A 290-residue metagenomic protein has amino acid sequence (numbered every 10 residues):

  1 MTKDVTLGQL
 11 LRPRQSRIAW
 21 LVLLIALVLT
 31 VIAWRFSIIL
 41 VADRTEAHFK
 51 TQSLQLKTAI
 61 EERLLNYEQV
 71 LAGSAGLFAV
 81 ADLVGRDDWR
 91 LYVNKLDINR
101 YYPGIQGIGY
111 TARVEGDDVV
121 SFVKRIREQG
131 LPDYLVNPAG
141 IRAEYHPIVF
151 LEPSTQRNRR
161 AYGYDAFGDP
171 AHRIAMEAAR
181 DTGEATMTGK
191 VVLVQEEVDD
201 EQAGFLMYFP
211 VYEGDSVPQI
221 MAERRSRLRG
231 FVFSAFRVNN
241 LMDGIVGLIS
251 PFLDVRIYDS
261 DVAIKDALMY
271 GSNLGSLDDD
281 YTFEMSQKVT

Functional and structural regions predicted by a protein language model:
T2-K3, K265: Intrinsic-disorder/low-complexity regions
K3-V5, Q9-I39: Extreme N-terminal signal-anchor transmembrane helix of membrane signaling/transducer proteins, especially in bacteria
L7, L11, A19-W20, R35 (+5 more regions): Intrinsically disordered, low-complexity segments enriched in polar/charged residues with Gly/Pro, especially when
F36-Q69, A75, A79-L83, D87: Juxtamembrane membrane-water interface segments immediately C-terminal to a transmembrane helix
E46-L54, A79-T290: Intrinsically disordered, low-complexity polar/acidic regions
